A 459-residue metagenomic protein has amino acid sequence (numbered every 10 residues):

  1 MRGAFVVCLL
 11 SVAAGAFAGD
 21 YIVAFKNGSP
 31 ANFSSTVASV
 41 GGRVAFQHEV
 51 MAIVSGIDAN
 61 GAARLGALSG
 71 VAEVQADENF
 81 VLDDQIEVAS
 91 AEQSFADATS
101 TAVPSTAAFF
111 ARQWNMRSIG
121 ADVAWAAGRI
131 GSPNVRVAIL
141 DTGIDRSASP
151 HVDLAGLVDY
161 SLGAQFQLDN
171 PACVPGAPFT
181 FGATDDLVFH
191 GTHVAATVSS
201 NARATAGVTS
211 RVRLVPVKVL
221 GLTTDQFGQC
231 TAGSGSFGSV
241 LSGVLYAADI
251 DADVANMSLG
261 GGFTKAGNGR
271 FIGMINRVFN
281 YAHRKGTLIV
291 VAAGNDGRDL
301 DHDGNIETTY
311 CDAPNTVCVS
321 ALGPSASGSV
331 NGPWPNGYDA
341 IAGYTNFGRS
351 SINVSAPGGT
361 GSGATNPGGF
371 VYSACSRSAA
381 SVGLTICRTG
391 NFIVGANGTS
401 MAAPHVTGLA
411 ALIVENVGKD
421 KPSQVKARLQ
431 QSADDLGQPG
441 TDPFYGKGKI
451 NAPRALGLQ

Functional and structural regions predicted by a protein language model:
A16-A18: Boundary at the C-terminal end of the N-terminal hydrophobic targeting segment
I22-V23, A45, A52-S55, R136-L140 (+11 more regions): Structural recognition of the beta-strand scaffold that forms the well-ordered cores of secreted hydrolase catalytic
S29-N32, A126, G131-P133, N201 (+7 more regions): Substrate-binding/access-modulating region of protease and related hydrolase catalytic domains
A31-R112, A126-A127, A340: Autoinhibitory propeptides
V103-V215, V219-G235, S242, D249-I250 (+5 more regions): Active-site core segment of subtilase-fold serine proteases
D141, T287, T308-L412, K419 (+1 more regions): Extracellular S/T/G-rich loop segment that most often corresponds to the catalytic His/Ser-adjacent loop
P422-D434: Short, well-structured alpha-helical segments that form the helix of a local strand-helix-strand
